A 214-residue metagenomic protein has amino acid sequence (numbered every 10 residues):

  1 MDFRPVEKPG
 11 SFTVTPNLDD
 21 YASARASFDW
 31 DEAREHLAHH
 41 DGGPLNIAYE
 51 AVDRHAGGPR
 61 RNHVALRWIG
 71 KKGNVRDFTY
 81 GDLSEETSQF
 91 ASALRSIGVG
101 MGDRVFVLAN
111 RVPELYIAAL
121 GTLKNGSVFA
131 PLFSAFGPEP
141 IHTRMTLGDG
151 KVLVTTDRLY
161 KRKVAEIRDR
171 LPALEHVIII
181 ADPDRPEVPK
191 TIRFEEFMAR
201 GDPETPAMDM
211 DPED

Functional and structural regions predicted by a protein language model:
M1-G43: N-terminal amphipathic, basic-rich helices that act as targeting or association modules
D2-P16, L120-E196: Structural core segment of the AMP-binding/adenylate-forming
S11-A22, G42-L66: A short N-terminal helical cap/helix-turn-helix that marks the beginning of AMP-binding/adenylate-forming
A51-T79, D184-E187: AMP-dependent adenylate-forming
N62-V64, R185, T191-E195, A199-D214: Conserved pre-ATP/AMP-binding loop-to-beta segment of ANL
G73-F78, A93-F136: Conserved AMP-binding/adenylate-forming
A109-R111, T156-D157, D214: Helix N-cap/beta->alpha junction signal
